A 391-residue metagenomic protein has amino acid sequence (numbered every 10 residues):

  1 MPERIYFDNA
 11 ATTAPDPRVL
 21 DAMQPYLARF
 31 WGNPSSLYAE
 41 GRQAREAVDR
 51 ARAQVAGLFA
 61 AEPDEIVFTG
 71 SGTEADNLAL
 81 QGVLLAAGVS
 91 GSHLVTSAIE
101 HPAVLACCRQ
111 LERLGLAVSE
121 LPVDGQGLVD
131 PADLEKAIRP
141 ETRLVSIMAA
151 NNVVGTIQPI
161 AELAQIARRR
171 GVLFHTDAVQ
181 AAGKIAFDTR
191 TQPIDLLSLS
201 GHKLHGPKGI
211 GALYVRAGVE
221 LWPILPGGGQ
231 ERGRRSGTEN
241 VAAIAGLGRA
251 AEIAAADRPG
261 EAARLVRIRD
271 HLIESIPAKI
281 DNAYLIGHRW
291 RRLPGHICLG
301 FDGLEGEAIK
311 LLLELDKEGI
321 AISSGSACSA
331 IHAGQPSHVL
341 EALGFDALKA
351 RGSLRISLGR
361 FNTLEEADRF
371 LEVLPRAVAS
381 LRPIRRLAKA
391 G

Functional and structural regions predicted by a protein language model:
M1-G391: Pyridoxal 5′-phosphate
